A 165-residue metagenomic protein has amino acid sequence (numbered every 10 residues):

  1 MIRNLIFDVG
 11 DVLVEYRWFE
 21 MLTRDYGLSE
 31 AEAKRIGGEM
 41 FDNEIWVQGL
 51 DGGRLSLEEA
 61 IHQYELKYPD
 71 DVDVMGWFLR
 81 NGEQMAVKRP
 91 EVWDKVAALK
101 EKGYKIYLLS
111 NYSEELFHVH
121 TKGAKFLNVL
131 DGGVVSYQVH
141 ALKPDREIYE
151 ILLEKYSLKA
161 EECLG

Functional and structural regions predicted by a protein language model:
M1-D42: Active-site neighborhood of HAD-like aspartate-dependent phosphohydrolases
N4, L142-G165: Conserved Lys-Pro-Asp/Glu-containing loop-to-beta segment of HAD-superfamily phosphomonoesterases, centered on
D8-D11, G53, L108, G133: Generic structural signal for small/hydrophobic residues in well-ordered secondary structure, especially within
V12-L13, W18-E20, Y112-E115, V139-A141: Short, solvent-exposed loop/turn segments at secondary-structure junctions
W46-W77: A metal-dependent, Asp-based hydrolase signature
L66, D73-Y107, H118, R146: Short, acidic loop-to-helix structural element flanking the phosphoryl-transfer center in phosphate-processing enzymes
A97-K102, K125-V129, S157-K159: Short, conserved loop/helix-junction motifs that constitute active-site signature segments in enzyme catalytic cores
K122-Y137: Structural recognition of alpha->loop->beta junctions
